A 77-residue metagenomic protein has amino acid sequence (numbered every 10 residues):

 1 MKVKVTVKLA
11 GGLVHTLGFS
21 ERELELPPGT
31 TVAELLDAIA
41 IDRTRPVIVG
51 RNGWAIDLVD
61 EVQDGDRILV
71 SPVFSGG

Functional and structural regions predicted by a protein language model:
M1-G76: Ubiquitin-like/PB1-type beta-grasp interaction modules and other compact soluble beta-rich domains
